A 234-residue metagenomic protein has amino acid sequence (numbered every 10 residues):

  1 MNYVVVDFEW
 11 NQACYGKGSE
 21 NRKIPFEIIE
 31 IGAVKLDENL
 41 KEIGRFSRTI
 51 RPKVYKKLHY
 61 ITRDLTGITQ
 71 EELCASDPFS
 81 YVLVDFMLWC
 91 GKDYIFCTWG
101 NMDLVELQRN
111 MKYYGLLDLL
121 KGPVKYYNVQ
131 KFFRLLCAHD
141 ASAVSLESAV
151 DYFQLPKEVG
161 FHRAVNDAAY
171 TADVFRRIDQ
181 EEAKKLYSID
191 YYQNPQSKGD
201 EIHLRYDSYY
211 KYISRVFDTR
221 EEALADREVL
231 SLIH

Functional and structural regions predicted by a protein language model:
N2-V105, D151, V159: Conserved non-catalytic scaffold segment of RNase H-like nuclease domains
W10-Q12, K131, Y170: Short, glycine/acidic-enriched loop or turn micro-motifs at the edges of active sites
M102-K125: Substrate-recognition/cap helix-loop segment adjacent to the acidic, metal-dependent catalytic center of Asp-based
Y126-A141: Short alpha-helix plus adjacent loop in nuclease-associated cores
A138-Y152: A structural motif
D151, H162-V165, Q180, K185: A conserved mid-domain beta-alpha-beta active-site/ligand-binding segment of alpha/beta enzyme cores
R163-R176: Acidic, divalent-metal-coordinating active-site segment for phosphoryl/phosphodiester hydrolysis, typified by short
V174-H234: Acidic two-metal-ion nuclease catalytic site recognized across multiple nuclease folds, prominently DnaQ/RNase D-T
